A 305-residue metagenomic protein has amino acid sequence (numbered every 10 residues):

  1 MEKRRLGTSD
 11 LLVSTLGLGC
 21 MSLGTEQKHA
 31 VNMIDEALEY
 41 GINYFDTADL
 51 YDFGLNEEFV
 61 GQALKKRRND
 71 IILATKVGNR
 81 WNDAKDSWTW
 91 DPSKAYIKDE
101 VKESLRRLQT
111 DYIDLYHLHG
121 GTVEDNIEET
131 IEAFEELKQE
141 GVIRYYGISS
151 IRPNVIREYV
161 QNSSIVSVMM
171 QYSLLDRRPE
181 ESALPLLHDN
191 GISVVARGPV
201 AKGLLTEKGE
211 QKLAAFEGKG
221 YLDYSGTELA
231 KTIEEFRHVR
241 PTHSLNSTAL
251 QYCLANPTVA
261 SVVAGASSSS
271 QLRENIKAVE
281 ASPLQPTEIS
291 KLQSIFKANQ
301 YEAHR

Functional and structural regions predicted by a protein language model:
M1-I71: N-terminal binding-site loop/beta-alpha segment at the start of enzyme catalytic domains that lines or forms
E26-A37, P92-L108, S150-E158: Short, acidic/polar
H29-N32, F59, W88-D99, D125-E129 (+1 more regions): Alpha-helix N-cap and loop-to-helix initiation/capping positions
D70-N82: A short, structured active-site edge motif that brings together acidic residues
R80-S87, L205: A short acidic, helix-capping loop that chelates divalent metal ions and anchors anionic groups
L105-E124: Active-site groove signature of glycoside hydrolases
G121, D125-H304: Beta/alpha (TIM)-barrel catalytic core signal, keyed to glycine-rich beta->alpha loops juxtaposed to Asp/Glu that bind
